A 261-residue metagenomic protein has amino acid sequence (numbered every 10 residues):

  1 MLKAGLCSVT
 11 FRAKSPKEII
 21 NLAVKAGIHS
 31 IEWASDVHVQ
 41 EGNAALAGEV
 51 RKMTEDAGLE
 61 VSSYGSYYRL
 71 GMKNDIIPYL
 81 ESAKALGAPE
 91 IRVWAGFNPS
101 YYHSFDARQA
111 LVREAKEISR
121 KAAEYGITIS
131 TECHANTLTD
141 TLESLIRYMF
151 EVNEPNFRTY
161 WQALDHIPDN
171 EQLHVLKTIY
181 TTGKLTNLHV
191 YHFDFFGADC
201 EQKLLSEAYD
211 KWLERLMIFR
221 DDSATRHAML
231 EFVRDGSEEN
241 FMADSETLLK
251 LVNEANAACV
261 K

Functional and structural regions predicted by a protein language model:
M1-E90, A123, E154, R158 (+3 more regions): N-terminal pre-domain/capping segments
L6, W33, Y64-S66, V93 (+4 more regions): Conserved beta-strand positions
V9-P16, A34-A45, Y67-D75, N98-H103 (+5 more regions): Acidic-and-aromatic substrate-binding clefts and catalytic sites of carbohydrate-active enzymes
E18-L22, L46-M53, D75-S82, A107 (+5 more regions): A general structural detector for well-ordered alpha-helical segments in enzyme core domains, enriched
S30, R120-E214, I218: Acidic/histidine-rich catalytic cores of soluble enzymes
K84, I91-W94, R108-T128: Glycine/proline-rich, flexible active-site/cofactor-binding loop segments that harbor closely spaced acidic
A88-S104, Y125-A135, M229: Active-site groove signature of glycoside hydrolases
N187, R226-V233: Conserved active-site loop/cleft motifs that coordinate metal ions or position small ligands
